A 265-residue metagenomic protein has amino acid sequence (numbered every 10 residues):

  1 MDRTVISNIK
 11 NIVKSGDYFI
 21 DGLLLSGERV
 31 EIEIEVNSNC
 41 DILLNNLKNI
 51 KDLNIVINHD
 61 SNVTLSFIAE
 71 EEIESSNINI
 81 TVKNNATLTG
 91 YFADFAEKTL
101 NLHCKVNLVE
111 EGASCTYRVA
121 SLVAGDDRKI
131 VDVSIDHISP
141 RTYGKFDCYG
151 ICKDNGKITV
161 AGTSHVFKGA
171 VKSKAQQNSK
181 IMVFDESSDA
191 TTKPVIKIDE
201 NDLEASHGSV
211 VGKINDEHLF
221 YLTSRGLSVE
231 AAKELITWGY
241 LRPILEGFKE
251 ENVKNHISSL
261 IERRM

Functional and structural regions predicted by a protein language model:
M1-R3: Long, acidic, serine/threonine- and proline-rich low-complexity intrinsically disordered regions
V5-F220, R225-L227, K254-M265: Conserved beta-strand/loop scaffold segments within soluble protein domains that form the structured core and edges
Y221-G226, A231-Y240: Extended amphipathic alpha-helical segments enriched in small hydrophobics
T237-E250: Short arginine-rich
